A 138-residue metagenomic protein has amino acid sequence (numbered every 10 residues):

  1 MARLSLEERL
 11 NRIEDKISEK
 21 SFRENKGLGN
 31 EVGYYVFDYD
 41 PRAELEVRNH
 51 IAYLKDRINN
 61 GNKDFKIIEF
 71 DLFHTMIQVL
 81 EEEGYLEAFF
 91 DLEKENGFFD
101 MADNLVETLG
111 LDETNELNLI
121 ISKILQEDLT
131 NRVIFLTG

Functional and structural regions predicted by a protein language model:
M1, G27-N30, E93-F99: A broad, low-specificity signal for short, low-complexity segments enriched in glycine/proline and polar/charged
R3-N62, I67: Glycine-rich P-loop/Walker A and Walker A-like loops and their local beta1-loop-alpha1 context in P-loop NTPases
D15-F22, D56-N59, K63, E81-Y85 (+2 more regions): Generic surface-pattern signal
K20, G27, I77-L80, L119 (+1 more regions): Generic marker of "main functional regions" within proteins
V36, V133-T137: Structural motif
I67-T114: Long, charge-dense
M101-L129, V133-I134: Internal catalytic-core helix/loop-beta-alpha segment that presents or stabilizes conserved functional determinants
